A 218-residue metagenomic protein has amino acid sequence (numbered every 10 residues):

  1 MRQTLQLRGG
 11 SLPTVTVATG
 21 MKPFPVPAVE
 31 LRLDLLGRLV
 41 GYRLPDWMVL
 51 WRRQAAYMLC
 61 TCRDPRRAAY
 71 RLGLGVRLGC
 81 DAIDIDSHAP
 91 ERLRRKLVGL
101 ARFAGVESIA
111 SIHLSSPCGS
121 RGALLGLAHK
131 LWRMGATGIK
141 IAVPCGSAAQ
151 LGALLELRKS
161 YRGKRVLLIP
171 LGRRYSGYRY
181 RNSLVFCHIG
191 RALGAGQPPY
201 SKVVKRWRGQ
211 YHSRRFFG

Functional and structural regions predicted by a protein language model:
M1-A69, G218: Conserved N-terminal beta1-alpha1 strand-loop-helix module at the mouth
A18-G20, A28-V40, L59-P65, C80-L93 (+3 more regions): Catalytic beta/alpha-barrel core
K22-P25, V40-A55, G73-L78, R95-G105 (+1 more regions): Acidic (Asp/Glu)-rich catalytic clusters
L36-W51, S87-F103, G119-A123, G146-K159 (+1 more regions): Active-site-adjacent beta->alpha loops and helix N-cap segments on the catalytic face of soluble alpha/beta enzymes
R53-Y57, R77-D81, R102-E107, R133-T137 (+2 more regions): Structural alpha-beta junctions
Y70-R71, R77, L127, R174-N182: Catalytic cores of alpha/beta
L100-A136: Histidine/lysine/aspartate-rich catalytic loop segments that bind and position anionic ligands
R158-G218: C-terminal alpha-helical cap/extension of soluble enzyme domains
